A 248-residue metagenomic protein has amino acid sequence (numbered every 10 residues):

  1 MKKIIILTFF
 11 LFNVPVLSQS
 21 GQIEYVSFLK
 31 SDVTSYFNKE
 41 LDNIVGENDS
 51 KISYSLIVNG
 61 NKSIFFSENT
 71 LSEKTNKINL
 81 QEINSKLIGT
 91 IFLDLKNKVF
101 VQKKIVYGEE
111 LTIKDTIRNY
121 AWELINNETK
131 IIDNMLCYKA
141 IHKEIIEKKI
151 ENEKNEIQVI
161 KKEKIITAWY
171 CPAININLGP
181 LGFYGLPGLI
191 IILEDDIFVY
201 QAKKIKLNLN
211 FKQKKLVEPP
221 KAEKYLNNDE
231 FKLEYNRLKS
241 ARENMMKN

Functional and structural regions predicted by a protein language model:
M1-E24: Bacterial Sec-dependent N-terminal signal peptides
S20-N248: Extended soluble regions of mature proteins
